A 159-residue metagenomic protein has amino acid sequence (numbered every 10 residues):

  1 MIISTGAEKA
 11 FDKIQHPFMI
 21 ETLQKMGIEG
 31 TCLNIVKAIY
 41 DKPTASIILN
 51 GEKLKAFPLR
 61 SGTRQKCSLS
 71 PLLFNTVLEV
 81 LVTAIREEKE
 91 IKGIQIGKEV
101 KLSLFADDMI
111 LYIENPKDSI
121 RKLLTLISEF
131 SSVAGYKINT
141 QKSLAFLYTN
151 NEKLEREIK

Functional and structural regions predicted by a protein language model:
M1-K159: Nucleotidyl polymerases of mobile genetic elements and RNA viruses
